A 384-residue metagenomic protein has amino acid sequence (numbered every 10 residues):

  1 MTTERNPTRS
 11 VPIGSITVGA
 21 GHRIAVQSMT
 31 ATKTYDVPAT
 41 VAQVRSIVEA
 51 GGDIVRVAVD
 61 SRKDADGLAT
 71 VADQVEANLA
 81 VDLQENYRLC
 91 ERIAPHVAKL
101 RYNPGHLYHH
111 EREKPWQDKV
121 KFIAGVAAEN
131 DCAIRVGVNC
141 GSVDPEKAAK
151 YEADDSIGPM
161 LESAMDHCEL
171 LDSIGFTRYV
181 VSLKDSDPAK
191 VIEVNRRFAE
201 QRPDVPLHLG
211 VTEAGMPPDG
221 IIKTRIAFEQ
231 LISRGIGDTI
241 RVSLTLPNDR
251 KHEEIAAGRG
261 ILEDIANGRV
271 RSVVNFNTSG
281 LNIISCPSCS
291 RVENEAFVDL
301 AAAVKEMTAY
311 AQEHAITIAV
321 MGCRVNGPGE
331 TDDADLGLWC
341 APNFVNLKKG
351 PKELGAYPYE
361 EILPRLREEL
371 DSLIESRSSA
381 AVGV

Functional and structural regions predicted by a protein language model:
M1-M29, A128, V273: N-terminal amphipathic alpha-helix/helix-capping segment at the start of soluble metabolic enzymes
I24-T30, D53-V57, A77-L83, L100-Y102 (+6 more regions): Hydrophobic faces of well-ordered beta-strands that scaffold small-molecule active sites in alpha/beta enzyme cores
Y35-S46, E85-E91, T224-F228: Short, acidic/polar
V37, G52-D172, Y179, P188: Active-site beta->alpha loop and helix N-cap motifs at the rims of alpha/beta catalytic domains
D53, H96-E113, R234-K251, C340-E353: Glycine-rich phosphate-binding active-site loops on the catalytic face of alpha/beta enzymes
Q74-A77, A94-L100, A128, F198-V205 (+3 more regions): Glycine-enriched alpha-helix->loop->beta-strand junction motifs that scaffold or abut catalytic
S142, K147-A309, T317-V320: Catalytic alpha/beta core domains of metabolic enzymes, predominantly
P342-L347, K352-S376: Beta-strand/loop-dominated core regions that host nucleotide or nucleotide-derived cofactor-binding catalytic loops
